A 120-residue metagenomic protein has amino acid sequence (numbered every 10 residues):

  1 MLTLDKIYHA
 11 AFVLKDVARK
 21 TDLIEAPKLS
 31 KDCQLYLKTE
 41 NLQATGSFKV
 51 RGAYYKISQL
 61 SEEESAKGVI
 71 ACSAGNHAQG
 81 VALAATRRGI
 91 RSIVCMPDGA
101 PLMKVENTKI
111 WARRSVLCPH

Functional and structural regions predicted by a protein language model:
M1-H120: PLP-dependent amino-acid enzyme catalytic core
